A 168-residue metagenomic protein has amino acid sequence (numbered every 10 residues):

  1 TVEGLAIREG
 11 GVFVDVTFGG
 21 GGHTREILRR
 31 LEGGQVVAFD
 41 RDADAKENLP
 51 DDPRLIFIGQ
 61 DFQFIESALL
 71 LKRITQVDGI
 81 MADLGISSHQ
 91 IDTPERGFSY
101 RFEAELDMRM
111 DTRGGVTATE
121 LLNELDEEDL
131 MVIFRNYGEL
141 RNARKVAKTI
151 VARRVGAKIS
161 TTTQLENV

Functional and structural regions predicted by a protein language model:
V2-V168: S-adenosyl-L-methionine-dependent methyltransferase catalytic core, i.e., the SAM/SAH-binding region
